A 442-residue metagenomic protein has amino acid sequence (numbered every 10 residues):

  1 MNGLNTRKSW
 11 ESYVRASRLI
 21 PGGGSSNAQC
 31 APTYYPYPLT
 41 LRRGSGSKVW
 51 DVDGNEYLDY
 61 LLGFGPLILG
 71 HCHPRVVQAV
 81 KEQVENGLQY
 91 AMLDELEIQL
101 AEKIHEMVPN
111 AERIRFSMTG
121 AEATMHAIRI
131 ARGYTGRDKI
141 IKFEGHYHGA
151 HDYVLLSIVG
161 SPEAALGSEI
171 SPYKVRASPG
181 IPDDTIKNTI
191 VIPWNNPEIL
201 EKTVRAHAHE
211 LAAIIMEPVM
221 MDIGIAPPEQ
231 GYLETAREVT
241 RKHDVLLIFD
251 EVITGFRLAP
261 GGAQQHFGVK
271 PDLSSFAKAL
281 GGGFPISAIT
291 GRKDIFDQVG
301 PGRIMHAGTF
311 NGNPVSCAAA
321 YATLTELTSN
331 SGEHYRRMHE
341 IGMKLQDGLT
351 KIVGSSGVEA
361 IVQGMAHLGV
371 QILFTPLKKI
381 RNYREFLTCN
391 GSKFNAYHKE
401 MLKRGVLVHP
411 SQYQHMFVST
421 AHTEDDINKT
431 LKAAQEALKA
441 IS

Functional and structural regions predicted by a protein language model:
N2-S442: Conserved N-terminal phosphate-binding loop of PLP-dependent enzymes in the Aspartate aminotransferase
